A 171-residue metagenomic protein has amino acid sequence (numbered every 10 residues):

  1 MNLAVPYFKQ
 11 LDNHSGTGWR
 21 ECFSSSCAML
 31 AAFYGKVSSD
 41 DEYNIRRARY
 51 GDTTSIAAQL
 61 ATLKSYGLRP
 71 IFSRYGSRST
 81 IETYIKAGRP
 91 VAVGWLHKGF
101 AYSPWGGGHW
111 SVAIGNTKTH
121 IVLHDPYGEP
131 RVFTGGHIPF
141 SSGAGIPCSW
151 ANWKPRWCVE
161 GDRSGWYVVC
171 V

Functional and structural regions predicted by a protein language model:
M1-T53, H97, T117-T119, G135-F140 (+1 more regions): Active-site-adjacent structural segments surrounding the nucleophilic cysteine of cysteine proteases and isopeptidases
N2-L3, N116-V171: Noncatalytic regulatory segments and standalone regulatory/sensor domains
F23-A31, D40, A57-L60, R78 (+2 more regions): Extracytoplasmic/secreted envelope proteins and their assembly/folding machinery, especially bacterial periplasmic
M29-F33, V37, T62-R69, T83-G88: Structured segments of extracytoplasmic/periplasmic soluble domains in secreted or envelope-associated proteins
S38-Y43, P70-G76: Surface-exposed patches in mature extracellular/periplasmic domains of secreted proteins
R46, T62, Y66, Y84 (+1 more regions): Residues that form generic nucleotide/phosphate-binding pockets
Q59-T62, T134-G135: Short, aromatic/basic amphipathic alpha-helical patches
R74-V132: Active-site-adjacent substructure of cysteine-protease-like catalytic cores
